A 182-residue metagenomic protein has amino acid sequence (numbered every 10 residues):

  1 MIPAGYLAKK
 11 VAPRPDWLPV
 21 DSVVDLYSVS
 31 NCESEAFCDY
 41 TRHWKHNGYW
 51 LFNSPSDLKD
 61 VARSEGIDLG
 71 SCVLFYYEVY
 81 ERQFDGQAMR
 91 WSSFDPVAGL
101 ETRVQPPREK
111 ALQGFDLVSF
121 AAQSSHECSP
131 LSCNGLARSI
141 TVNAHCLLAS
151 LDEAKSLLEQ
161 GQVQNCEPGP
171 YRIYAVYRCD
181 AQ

Functional and structural regions predicted by a protein language model:
M1-N47, Y76, D95-N143, G169-Y177: Short aromatic-glycine-(Arg/Gly/Cys) micro-motifs in beta-strand/loop hairpins
W44-G99, N143-L147, E153-Q182: Short, mixed-charge low-complexity intrinsically disordered segments
